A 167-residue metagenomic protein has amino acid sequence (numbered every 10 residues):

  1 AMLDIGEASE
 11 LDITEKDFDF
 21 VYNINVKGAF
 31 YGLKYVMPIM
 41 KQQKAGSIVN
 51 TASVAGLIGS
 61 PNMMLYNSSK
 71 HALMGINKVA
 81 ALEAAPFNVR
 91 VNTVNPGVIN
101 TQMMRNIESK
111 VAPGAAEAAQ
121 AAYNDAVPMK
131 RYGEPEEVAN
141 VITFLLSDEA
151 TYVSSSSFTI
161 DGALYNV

Functional and structural regions predicted by a protein language model:
G6-E10, T14-D19, A119, Y123: Substrate-binding pocket helix/loop in short-chain dehydrogenase/reductase
A8, I13, G59-N67, V79 (+1 more regions): Active-site loop-to-helix junction immediately N-terminal to the catalytic Tyr of the SDR YXXXK motif in Rossmann-fold
L11-F30, V49, L73, M129: Catalytic Tyr-X3-Lys loop
L33, S69, N77: Active-site helix of classical SDR
P38, L82-E83, T151: Alpha-helical segment proximal to the catalytic Tyr-Lys
S53: Residue(s) in the substrate-gating loop at a strand-loop-helix junction that position the organic substrate next
I58, T143, S154-V167: Short C-terminal tail/terminal secondary-structure segment of NAD(P)H-dependent dehydrogenase/reductase domains
A85, R90, V153-S155: Short, small/polar-rich loop/turn modules that mediate ligand/substrate recognition or access, typified
